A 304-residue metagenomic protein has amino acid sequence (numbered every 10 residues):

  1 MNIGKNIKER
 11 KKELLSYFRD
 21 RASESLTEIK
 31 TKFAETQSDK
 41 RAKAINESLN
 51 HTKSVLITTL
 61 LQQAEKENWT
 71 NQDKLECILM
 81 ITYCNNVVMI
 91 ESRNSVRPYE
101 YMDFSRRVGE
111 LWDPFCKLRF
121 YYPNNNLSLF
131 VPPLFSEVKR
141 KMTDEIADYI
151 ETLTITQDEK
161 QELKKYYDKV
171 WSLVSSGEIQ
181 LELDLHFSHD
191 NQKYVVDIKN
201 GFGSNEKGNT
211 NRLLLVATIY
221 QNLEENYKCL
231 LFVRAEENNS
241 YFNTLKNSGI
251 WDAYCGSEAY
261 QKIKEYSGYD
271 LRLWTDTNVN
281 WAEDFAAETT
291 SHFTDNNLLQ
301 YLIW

Functional and structural regions predicted by a protein language model:
M1-P123: Nuclease-adjacent, charged terminal/linker segments that flank catalytic cores
Y99-S105, D168-V174, I198-N205: Surface-exposed cleft-lining segments at the edges of enzyme active sites
F120, L183-G201: Conserved catalytic cores of phosphodiester-cleaving nucleases, focusing on short active-site segments
V131-H189: Active-site metal-binding core of divalent-cation-utilizing nuclease and nuclease-like domains
V195, L231-F232: Structural beta-sheet core signal
F202-R212, S240-Y241: Active-site-adjacent loop/helix micro-motif of nuclease/hydrolase catalytic cores
K207-L223: Short, charged, amphipathic alpha-helix that recurs within catalytic cores of restriction-modification and other
V233-W304: Domain-level recognition of nuclease-like catalytic cores that cleave nucleotide substrates
